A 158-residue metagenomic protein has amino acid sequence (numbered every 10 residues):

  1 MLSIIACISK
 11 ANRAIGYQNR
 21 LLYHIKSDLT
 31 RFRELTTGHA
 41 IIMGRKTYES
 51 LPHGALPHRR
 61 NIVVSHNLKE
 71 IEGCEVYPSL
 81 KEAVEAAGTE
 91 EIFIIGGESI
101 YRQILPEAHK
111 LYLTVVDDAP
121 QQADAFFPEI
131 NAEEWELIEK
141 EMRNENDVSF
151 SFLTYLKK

Functional and structural regions predicted by a protein language model:
S3-A40, R45-K158: Flexible, gly/pro- and Lys/Arg-enriched active-site loops
